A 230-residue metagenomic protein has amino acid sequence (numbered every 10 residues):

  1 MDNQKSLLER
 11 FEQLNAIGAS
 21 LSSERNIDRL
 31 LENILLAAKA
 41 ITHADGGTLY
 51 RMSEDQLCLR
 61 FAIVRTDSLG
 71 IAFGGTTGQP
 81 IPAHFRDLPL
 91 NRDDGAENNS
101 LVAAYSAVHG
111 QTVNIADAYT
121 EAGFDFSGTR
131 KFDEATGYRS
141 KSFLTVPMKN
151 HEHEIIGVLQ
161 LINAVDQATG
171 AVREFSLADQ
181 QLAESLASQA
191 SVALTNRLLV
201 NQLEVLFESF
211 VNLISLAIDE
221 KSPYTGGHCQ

Functional and structural regions predicted by a protein language model:
M1-N33, K39-I41, R60-I63, L199-L213: Signal-transmission linkers at sensory-effector interfaces
M1-Q4, V108-T112, V158, Q181-N201 (+1 more regions): Signal-transmission/dimerization alpha-helices at domain junctions
M1-S6, E134, R139, E154-I156 (+1 more regions): Regulatory loop-to-helix N-cap segments in sensory/regulatory domains that couple ligand/signal detection
L36-K39, D45-S53, L57-A62, A103-Y105 (+1 more regions): Short, hydrophobic-rich beta-strand element in sensory/regulatory alpha-beta domains
T48-E97, T120-E121, L159: GAF sensory/regulatory domain recognition with acknowledged cross-activation on helical regulatory dimers
C58, N98-A104, Q111-S142, A164-R173: Signal-transducing coupling segments at domain and membrane junctions
K141-E152, G157: A short, aliphatic-rich beta-strand micro-motif
Q202-Q230: … and, occasionally, acidic/histidine-rich disordered N-termini of signaling adaptors
